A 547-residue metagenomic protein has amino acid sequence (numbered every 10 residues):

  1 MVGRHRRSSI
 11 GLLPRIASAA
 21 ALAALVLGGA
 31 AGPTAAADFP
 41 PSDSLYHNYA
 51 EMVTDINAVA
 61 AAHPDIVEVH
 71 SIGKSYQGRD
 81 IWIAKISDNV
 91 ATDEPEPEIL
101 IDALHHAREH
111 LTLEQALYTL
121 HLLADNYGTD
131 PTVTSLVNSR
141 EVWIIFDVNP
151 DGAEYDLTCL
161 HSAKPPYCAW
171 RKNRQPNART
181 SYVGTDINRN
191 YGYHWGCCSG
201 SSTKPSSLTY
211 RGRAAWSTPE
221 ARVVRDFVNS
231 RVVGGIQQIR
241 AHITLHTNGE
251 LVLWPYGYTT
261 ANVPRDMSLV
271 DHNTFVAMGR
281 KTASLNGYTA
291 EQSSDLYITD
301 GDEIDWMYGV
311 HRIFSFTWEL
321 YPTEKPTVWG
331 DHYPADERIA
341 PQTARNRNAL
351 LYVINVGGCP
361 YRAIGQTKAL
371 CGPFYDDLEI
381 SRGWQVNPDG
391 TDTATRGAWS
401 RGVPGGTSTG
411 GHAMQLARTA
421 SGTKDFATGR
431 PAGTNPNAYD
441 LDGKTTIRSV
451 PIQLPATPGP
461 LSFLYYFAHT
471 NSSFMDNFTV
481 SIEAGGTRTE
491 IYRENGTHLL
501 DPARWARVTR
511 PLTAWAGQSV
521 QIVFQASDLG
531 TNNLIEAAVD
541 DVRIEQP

Functional and structural regions predicted by a protein language model:
V2-A36: Secretory targeting and sorting signals
L157, A163-P166, W170-L370: Metallocarboxypeptidase
P373-T434: Extracellular glycan-recognition surfaces and repeat-rich motifs
T434-P455, A506-R507: Short beta-strands within extracellular/lumenal beta-sheet-rich domains
D440-G443, S472, D528-Q546: Extracellular carbohydrate recognition
D442-K444, Q453-L464, G517-S519: Extended extracellular/luminal ectodomain segments enriched in beta-structured repeat modules
L454-T457, F467-M475, G530-N532: Extended, low-complexity, turn-rich repeat/linker tracts enriched in Gly/Pro/Ser/Thr and Asp/Glu that occur
T487-A516: Extracellular carbohydrate recognition and processing domains and analogous Trp-centered ligand-binding platforms
